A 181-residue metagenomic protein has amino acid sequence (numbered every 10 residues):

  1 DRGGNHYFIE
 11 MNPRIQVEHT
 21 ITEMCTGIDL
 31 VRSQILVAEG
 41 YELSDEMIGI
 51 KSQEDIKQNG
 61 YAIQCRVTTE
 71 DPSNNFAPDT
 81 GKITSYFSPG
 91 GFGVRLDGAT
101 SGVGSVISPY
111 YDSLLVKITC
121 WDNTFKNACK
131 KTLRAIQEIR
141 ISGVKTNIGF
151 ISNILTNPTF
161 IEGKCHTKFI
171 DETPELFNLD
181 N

Functional and structural regions predicted by a protein language model:
D1-N181: ATP-dependent carboxylate activation and anion-phosphoryl transfer catalytic cores that bind Mg-ATP to form
